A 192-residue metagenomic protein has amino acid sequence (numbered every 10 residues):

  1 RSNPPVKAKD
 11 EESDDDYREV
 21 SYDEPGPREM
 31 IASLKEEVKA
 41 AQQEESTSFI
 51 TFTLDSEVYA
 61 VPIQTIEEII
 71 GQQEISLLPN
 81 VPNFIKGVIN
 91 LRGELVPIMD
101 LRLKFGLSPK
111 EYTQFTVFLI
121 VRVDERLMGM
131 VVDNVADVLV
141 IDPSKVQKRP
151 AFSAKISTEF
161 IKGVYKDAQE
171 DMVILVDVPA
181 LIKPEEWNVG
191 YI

Functional and structural regions predicted by a protein language model:
R1-I192: An acidic, low-aromatic, low-complexity terminal/linker signal
